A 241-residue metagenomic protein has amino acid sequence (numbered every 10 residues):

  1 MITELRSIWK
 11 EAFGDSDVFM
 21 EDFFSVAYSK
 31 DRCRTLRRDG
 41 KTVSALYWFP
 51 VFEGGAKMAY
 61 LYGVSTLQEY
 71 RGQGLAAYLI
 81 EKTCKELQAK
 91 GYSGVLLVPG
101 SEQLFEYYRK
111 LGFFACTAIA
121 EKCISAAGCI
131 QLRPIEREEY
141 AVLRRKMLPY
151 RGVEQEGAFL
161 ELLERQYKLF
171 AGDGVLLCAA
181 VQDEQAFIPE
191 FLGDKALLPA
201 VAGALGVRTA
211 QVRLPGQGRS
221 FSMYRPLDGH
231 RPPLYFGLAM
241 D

Functional and structural regions predicted by a protein language model:
W9-E53, R145-L169: Active-site rim helix/loop that mediates acceptor-substrate recognition in acyltransferases
T35, K41-V51, K57-S65, L96 (+2 more regions): Conserved beta-strand in the GNAT
T66, G72-K85, K110, G193-G206: Conserved acetyl-CoA-binding loop-helix of GNAT-fold acetyltransferases
L87-G100, V207-G216: Conserved GNAT acetyl-CoA-binding A-motif
Y92-A118: Long, hydrophobic, well-ordered secondary-structure blocks that form the structural core and pocket-lining surfaces
R109-G128, P189-G193, P199-D241: Active-site/acyl-donor-binding loops of N-acyltransferases
L111-P189: Amide-forming acyltransferase catalytic core, primarily the GNAT-like/NAT-type and related acyltransferase folds
